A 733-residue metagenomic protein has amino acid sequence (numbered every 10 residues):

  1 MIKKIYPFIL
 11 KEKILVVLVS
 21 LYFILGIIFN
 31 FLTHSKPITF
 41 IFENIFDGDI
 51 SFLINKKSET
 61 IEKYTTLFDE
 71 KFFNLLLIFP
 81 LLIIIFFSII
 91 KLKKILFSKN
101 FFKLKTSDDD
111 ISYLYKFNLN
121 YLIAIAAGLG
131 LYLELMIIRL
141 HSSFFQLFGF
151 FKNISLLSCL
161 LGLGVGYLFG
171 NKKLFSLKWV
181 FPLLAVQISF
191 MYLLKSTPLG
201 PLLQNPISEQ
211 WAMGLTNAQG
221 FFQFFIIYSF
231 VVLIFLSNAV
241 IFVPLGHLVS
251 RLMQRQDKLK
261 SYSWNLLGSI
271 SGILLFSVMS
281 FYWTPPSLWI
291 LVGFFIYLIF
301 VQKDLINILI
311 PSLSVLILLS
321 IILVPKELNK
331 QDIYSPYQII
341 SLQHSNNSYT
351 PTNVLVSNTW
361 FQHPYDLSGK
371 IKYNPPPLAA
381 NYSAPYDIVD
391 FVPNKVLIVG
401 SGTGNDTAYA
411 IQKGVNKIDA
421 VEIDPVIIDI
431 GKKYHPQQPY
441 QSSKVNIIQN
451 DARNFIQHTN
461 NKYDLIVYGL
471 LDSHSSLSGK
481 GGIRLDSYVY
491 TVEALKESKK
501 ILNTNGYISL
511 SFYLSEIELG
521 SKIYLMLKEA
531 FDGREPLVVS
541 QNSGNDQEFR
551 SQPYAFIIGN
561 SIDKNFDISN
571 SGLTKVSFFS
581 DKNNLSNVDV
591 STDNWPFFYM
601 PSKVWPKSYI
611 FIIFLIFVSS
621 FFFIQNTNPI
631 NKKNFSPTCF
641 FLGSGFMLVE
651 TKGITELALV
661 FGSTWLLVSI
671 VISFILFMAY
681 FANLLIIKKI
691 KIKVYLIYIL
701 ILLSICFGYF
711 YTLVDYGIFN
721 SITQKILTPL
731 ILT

Functional and structural regions predicted by a protein language model:
I2-T733: Alpha-helical transmembrane segments of multi-pass membrane proteins
